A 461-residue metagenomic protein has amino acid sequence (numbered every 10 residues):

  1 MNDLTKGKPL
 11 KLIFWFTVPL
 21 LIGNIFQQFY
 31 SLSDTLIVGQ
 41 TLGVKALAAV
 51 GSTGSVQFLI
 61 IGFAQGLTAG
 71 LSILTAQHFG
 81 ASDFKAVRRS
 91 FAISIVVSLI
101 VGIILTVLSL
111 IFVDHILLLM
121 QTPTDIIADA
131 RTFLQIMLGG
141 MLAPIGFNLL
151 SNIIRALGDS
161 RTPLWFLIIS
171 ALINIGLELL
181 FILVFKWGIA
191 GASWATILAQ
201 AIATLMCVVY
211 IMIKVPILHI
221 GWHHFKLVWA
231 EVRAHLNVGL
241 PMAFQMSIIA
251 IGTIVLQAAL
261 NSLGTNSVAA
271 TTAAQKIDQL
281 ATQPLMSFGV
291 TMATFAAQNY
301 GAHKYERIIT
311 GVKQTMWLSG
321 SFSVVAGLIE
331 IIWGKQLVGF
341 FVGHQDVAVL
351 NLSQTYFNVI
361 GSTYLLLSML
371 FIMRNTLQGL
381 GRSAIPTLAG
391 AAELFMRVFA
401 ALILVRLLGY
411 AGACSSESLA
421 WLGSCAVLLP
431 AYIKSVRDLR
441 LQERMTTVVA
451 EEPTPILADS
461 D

Functional and structural regions predicted by a protein language model:
M1-T17, T75-L142, V184-L240, A296-T363 (+1 more regions): Short alpha-helical transmembrane segments in multi-pass integral membrane proteins
L4-L42, S55-G70, L74, L99-T106 (+4 more regions): N-terminal transmembrane alpha-helices
W15-D34, I136, F147, S170 (+4 more regions): Transmembrane helical elements of multi-pass membrane transporters/channels
F29-A48, L117-T124, L180-W187, S247-K276 (+4 more regions): Helix-terminus/linker motif at the lipid-water interface of multi-pass membrane proteins
V38-F58, T124-D129, I189-A190, E231-V238 (+5 more regions): Interfacial/gating helices of multi-pass transporter permease domains
A48-V107, P144-P163, T271-G334, L367-A389: Small-residue-rich hydrophobic transmembrane alpha-helices
L59-G62, N174-E178, T204-V208, L280-Q283 (+3 more regions): Hydrophobic transmembrane alpha-helices of multi-pass small-molecule transporters
T68, I136-R155, P163-A171, A192-C207 (+4 more regions): Short runs within selected transmembrane alpha-helices of multi-pass transporters and secretion channels
